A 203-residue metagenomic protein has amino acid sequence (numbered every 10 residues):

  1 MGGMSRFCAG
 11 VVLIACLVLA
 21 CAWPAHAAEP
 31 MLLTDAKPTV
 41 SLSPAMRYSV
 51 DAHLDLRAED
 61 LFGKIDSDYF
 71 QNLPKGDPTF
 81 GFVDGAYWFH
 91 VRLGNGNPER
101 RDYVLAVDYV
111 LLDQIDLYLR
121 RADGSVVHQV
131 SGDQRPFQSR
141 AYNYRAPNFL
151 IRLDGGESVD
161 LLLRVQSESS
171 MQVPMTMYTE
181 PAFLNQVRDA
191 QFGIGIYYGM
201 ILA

Functional and structural regions predicted by a protein language model:
M1-V12: Bacterial N-terminal signal peptides that target proteins for export
G10-A20: Bacterial N-terminal signal peptides
W23-A27: Sec/Tat signal peptide C-region and signal peptidase I cleavage site
A28-A190: Soluble non-transmembrane domains of integral membrane proteins
Q186-A203: Core alpha-helical transmembrane segments of integral membrane proteins
